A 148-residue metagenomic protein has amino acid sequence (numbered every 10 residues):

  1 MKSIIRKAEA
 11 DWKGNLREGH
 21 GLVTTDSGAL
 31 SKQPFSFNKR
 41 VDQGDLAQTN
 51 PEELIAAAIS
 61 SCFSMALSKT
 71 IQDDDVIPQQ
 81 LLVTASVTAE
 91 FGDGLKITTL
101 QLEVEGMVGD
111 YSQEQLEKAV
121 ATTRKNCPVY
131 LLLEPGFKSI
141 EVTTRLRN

Functional and structural regions predicted by a protein language model:
M1-A57, S64-N148: Extended beta-strand/beta-hairpin segments
